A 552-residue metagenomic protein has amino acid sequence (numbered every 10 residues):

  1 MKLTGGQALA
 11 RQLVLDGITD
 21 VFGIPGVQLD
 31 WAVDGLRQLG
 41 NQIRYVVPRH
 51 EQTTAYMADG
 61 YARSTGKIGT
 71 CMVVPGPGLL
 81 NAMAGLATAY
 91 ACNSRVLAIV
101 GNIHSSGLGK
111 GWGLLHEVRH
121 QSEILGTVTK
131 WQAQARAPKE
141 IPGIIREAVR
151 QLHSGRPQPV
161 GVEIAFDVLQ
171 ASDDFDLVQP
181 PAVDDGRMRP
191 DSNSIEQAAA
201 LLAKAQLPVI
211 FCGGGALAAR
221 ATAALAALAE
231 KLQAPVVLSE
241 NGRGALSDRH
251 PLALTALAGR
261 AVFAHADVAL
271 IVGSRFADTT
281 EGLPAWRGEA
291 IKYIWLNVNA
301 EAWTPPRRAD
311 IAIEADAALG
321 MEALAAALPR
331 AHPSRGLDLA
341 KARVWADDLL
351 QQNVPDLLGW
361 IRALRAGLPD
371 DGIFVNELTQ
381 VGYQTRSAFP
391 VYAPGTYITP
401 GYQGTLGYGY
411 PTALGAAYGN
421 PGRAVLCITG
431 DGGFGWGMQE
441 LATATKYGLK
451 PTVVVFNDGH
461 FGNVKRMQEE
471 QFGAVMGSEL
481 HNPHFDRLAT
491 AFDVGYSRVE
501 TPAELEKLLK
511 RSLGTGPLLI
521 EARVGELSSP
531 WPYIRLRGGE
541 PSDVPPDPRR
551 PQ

Functional and structural regions predicted by a protein language model:
M1-R330, G367-D370, K450-V453, A489 (+1 more regions): N-terminal alpha/beta PP-like core and its mobile active-site loop of ThDP/TPP-dependent enzymes
G5, T53, H120, R220 (+4 more regions): A generic structural signal for residues located within well-ordered alpha-helices of large catalytic or ligand-binding
G6-A10, V14-T19, V27-R37, A340-G422: Active-site diphosphate/adenylate-binding microenvironment
G26, A219, R260, A315-A318 (+4 more regions): Conserved structured core elements
E51, N102, N297, E377 (+3 more regions): Acidic active-site catalytic centers that drive phospho-/nucleotidyl reactions and related ester hydrolyses
G107, G111-H116, F263, P305-P306 (+3 more regions): Thiamine diphosphate
K139, L177, E289-L378, G382 (+2 more regions): Phosphate/pyrophosphate-binding active-site segments
